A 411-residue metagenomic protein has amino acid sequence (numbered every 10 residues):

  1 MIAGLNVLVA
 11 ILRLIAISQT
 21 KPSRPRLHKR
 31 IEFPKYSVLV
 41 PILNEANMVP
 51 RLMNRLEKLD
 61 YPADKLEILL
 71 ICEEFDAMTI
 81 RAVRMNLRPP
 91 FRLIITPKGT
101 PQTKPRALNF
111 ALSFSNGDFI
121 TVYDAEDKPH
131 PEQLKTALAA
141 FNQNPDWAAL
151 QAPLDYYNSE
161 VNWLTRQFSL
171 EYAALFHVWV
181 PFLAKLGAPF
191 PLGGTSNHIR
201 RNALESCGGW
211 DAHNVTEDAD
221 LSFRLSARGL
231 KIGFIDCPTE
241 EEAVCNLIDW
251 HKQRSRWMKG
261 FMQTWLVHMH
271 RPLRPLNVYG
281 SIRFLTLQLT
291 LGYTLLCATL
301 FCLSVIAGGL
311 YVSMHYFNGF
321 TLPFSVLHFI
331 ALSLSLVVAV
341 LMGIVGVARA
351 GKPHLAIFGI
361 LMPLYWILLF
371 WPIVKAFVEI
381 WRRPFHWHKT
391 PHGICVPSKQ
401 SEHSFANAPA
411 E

Functional and structural regions predicted by a protein language model:
M1-R13, Q19-I31, T290-R382: Membrane-embedded multi-pass helical conduit in multi-pass membrane proteins, especially envelope-biosynthetic
A10-K65: N-terminal signal-anchor transmembrane helix
P34-S37, E67, E205, D220: Cell-envelope/extracellular polymer assembly enzymes that use nucleotide-activated donors
E57-G99: Acidic donor-binding segment of Leloir-type glycosyltransferases
R84-F119, P131-V215, S255-L266: Long helical/loop segments within the catalytic core of UDP-sugar-dependent glycosyltransferases, especially the large
D124-K128, W210-H213, L225: The conserved acidic donor/metal-binding loop of glycosyltransferases
V215-L221: Acidic donor-binding loop at a coil-to-helix junction in glycosyltransferase catalytic cores that engages
S222-E240: Catalytic donor-sugar/metal-binding loop of nucleotide-sugar-dependent glycosyltransferases
